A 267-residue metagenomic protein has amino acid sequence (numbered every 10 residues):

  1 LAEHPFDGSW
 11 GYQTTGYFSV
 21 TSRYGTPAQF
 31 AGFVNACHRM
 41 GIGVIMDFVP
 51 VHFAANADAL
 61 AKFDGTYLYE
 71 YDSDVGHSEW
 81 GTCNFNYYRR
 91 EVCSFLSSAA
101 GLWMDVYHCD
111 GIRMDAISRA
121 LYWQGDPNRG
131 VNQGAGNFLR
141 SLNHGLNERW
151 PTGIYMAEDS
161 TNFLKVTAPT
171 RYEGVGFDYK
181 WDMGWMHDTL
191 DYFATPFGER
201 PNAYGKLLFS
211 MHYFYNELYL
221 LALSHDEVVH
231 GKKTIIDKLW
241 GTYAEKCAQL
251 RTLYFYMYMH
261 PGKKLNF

Functional and structural regions predicted by a protein language model:
L1-C109, R113-V131: Substrate-binding/active-site clefts of carbohydrate-active enzymes
H108-D110, Y122-F267: Conserved alpha/beta catalytic core and glycan-binding cleft of carbohydrate-active enzymes
